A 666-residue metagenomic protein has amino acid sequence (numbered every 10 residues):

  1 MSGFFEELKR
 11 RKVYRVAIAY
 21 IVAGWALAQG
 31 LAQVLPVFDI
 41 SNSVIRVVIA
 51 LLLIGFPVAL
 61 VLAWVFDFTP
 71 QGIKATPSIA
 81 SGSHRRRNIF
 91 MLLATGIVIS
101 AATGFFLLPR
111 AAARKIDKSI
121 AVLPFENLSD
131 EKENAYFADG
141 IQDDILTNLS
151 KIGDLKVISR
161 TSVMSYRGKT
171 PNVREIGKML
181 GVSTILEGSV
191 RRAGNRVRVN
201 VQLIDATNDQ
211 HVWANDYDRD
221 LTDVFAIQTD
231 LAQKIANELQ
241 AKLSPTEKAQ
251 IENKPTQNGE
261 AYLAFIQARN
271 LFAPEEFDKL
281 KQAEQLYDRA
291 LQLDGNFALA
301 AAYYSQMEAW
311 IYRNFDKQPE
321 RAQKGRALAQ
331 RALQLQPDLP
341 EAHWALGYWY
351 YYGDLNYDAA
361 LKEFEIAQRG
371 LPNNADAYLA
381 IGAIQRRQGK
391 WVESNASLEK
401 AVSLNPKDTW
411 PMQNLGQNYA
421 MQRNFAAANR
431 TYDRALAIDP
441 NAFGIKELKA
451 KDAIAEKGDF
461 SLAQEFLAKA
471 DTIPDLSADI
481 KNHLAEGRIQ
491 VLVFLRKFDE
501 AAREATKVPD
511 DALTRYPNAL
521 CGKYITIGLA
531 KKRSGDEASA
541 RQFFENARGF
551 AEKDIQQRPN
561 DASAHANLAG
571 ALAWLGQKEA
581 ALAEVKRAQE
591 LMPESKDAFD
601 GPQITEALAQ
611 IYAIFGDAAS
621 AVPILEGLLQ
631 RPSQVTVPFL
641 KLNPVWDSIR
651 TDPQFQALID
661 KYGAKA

Functional and structural regions predicted by a protein language model:
M1-L108, Q210: An N-terminal, helix-rich hydrophobic module
I54-P57, W64-Q71, I152, A206 (+6 more regions): Phosphate/oxyanion-binding loops and surfaces in catalytic or ligand/nucleic-acid-binding neighborhoods
N88-K531, D536-F543, A547, K553-Q556 (+5 more regions): Acidic, proline/glycine-rich low-complexity intrinsically disordered segments
N518-G522, D561-A571, D597-A613, P638: Amphipathic alpha-helical protein-interaction segments enriched in hydrophobic
E545, K586-Q589, L625-R631, G663: TPR/TPR-like (Sel1-like) alpha-helical repeat modules
G570-W574, F655: C-terminal substrate/ligand-recognition segments
Q610-N643, D647: C-terminal structured "cap/appendage" subdomains that terminate the fold
F639-A666: Terminal, low-structured helical/coil segments at or just beyond the last alpha-helical repeat
